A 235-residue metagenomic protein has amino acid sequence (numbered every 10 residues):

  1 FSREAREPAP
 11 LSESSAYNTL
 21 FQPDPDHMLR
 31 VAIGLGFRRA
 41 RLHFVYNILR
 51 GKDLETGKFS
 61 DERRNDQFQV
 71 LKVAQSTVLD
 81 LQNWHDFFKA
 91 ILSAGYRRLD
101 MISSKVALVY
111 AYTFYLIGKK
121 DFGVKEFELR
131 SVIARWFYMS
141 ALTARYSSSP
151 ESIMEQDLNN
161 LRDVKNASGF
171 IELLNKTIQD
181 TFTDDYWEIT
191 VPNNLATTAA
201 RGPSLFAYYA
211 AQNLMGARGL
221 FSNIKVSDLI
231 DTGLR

Functional and structural regions predicted by a protein language model:
F1-K120: Polyanionic (Asp/Glu-rich) segments that form extended negatively charged tracts
E4-E7, E13, E55, E62 (+9 more regions): Glutamate identity and glutamate-enriched acidic tracts
H27, L35-R38, F127, V132 (+1 more regions): Short alpha-helical segments used as structural interaction elements across diverse proteins
A32, S76-Q82, F137, M154 (+2 more regions): Generic hydrophobic, helix-prone segments enriched in Leu/Val/Ile
E62-D66, H85-A90, R97-D100, K105-V109 (+1 more regions): Mixed-charge, low-complexity interaction segments
L142-L234: Intrinsically disordered, low-complexity N-proximal targeting/linker segments that flank membranes
